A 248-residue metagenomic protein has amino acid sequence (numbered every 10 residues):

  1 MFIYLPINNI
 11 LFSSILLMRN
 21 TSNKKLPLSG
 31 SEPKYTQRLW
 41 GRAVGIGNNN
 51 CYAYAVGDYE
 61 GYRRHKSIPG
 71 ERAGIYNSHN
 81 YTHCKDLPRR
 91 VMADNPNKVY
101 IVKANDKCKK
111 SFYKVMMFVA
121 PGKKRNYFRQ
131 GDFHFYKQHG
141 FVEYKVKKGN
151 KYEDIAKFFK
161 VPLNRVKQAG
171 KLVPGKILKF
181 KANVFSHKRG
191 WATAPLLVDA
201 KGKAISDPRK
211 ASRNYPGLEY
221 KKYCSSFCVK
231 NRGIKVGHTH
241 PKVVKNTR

Functional and structural regions predicted by a protein language model:
M1-L17, V166: N-terminal amphipathic/basic-hydrophobic helices that include classical n-h-c signal peptides and signal-anchor
R19-K98: Cysteine-nucleophile protease catalytic domains, especially the papain-like/related folds used in DUB/UBL proteases
K24, W40-N50, G70, R89-R90 (+5 more regions): Ubiquitin-like/PB1-type beta-grasp interaction modules and other compact soluble beta-rich domains
Y59, R63, F159, K167-G170: Sec/Tat-exported extracytoplasmic proteins
H79-V142, A182-A192: ...with weaker cross-activation on analogous glycine-rich loops/strands in unrelated enzymes
V142-P162: Primarily a LysM-type cell-wall glycan-binding module
K147-G149, L163-F180: Short acidic, glycine/serine/threonine-rich helix-capping segments at coil-helix boundaries
I177-R248: Active-site or metal-binding loop neighborhoods of secreted/extracellular toxin and effector enzymes
